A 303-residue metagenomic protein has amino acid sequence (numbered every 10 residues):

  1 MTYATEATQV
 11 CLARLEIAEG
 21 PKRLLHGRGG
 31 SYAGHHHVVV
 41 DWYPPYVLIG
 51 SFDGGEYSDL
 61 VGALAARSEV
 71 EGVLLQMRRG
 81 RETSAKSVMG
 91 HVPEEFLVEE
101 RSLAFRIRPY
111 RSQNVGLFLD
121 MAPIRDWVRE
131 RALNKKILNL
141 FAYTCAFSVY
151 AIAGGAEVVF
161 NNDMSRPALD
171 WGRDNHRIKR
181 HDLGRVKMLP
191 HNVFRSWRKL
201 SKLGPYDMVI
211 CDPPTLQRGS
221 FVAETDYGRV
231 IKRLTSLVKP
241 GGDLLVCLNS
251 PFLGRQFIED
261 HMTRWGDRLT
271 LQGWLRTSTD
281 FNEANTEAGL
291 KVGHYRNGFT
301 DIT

Functional and structural regions predicted by a protein language model:
M1-P44: Non-catalytic accessory regions of SAM-dependent methyltransferases
A33-D41, E56-F118, D126: Non-catalytic substrate-recognition/targeting regions of SAM-dependent transferases
N134-Y143: Conserved class I S-adenosyl-L-methionine
T144-A156: Conserved SAM-binding loop of SAM-dependent methyltransferases across substrates and taxa, primarily the Class I
V158-D163: Conserved SAM-binding motif I beta-strand of class I
M164-I210, G219: S-adenosyl-L-methionine
V193-D267: S-adenosylmethionine
I258-T303: Class I S-adenosyl-L-methionine
